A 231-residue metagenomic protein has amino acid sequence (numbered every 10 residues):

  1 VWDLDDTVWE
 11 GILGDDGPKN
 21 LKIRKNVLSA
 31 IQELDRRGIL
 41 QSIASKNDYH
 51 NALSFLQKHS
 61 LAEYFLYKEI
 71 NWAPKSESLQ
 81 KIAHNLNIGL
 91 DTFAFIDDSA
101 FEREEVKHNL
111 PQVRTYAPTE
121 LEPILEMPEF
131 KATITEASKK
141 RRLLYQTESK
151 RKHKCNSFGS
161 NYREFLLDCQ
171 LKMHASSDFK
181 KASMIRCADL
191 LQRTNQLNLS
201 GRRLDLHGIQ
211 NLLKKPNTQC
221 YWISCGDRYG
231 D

Functional and structural regions predicted by a protein language model:
V1-L13: Asp-based phosphoryl-transfer active-site loop
I12-E33, P111-P118: Basic, amphipathic juxtamembrane/active-site segments that coordinate anionic phosphate or diphosphate groups
N26-Q57, K68-A73, S183, L199-L204 (+2 more regions): Substrate-recognition element of Asp-dependent hydrolases with the DxDx(T/V) motif
Y64-K68, V113-E120: Short hydrophobic/aromatic-enriched beta-strand-loop microsegments
L79-A100, V106: Conserved Lys-Pro-Asp/Glu-containing loop-to-beta segment of HAD-superfamily phosphomonoesterases, centered on
G89, Y116-N161: Acyl-donor-binding surface of acyltransferase catalytic domains
R151-F179: Conserved N-terminal entry element of GNAT/NAT acetyltransferase domains
C169-R203: Short amphipathic alpha-helix that is part of the acyltransferase structural core
